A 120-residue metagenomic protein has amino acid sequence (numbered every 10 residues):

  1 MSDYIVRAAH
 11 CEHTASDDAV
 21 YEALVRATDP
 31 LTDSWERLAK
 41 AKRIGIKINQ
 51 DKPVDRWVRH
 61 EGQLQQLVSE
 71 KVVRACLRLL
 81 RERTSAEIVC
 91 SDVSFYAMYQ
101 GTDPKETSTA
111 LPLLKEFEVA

Functional and structural regions predicted by a protein language model:
M1-A120: N-terminal and secondary-structure boundary signal
